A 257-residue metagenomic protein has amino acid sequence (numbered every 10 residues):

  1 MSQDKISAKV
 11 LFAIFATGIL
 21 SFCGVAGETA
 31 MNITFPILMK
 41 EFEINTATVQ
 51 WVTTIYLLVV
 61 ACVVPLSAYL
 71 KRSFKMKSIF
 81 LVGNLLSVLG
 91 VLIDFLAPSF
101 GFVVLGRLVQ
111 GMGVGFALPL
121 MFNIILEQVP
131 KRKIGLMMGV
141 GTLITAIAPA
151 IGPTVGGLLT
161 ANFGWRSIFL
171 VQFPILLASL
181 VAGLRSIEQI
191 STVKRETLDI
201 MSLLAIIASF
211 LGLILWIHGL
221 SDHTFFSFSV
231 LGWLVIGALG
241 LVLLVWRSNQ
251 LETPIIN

Functional and structural regions predicted by a protein language model:
S2-V10, I93-F95, R195: Helix-boundary and loop/linker segments of multi-pass membrane transporters
Q3-D4, I37-T48, S73, S99-G101 (+2 more regions): Extracellular/lumenal inter-transmembrane loop segments of multi-pass membrane transporters
I6-G18, F100, D199-I200, L204 (+2 more regions): Primarily residues marking transmembrane-helix entry/exit sites
K9-V25, Y56, L86, F102 (+3 more regions): Hydrophobic transmembrane alpha-helices of multi-pass secondary transporters, especially the MFS 12-helix bundle
F12-S67, A117: Extracytoplasmic
C23-T34, V59, M76, I168 (+3 more regions): Short helix-kink/termination motifs in transmembrane helices of multi-pass secondary transporters
L57, V64, A68-M201, F228: Helix-loop-helix hairpins in multi-pass membrane proteins, especially solute transporters
N162-N257: Hydrophobic transmembrane-helix bundles of small-molecule transporters
